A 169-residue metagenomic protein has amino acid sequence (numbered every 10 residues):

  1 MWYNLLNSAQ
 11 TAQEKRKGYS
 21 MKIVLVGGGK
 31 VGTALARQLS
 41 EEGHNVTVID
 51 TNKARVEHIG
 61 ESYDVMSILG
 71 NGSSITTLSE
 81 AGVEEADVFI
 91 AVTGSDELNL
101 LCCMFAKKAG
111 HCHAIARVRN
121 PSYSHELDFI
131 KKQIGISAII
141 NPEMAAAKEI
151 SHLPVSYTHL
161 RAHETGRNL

Functional and structural regions predicted by a protein language model:
M1-S20: Short, Lys/Arg-enriched N-terminal segments with co-localized hydrophobic residues within the first ~10-30 amino acids
K22-L25: Beta1/beta-strand and adjacent pyrophosphate-binding region of the FAD-binding site in flavoprotein oxidoreductases
G28-G29: Glycine-rich Rossmann-fold phosphate-binding loop(s) that bind the pyrophosphate of adenine dinucleotide cofactors
G32: N-terminal Rossmann-fold NAD(P) dinucleotide-binding loop
L39: Aromatic pocket-lining residues of Rossmann-like dinucleotide-binding sites
D50-T51: Conserved acidic E/D residue at the C-terminus of a beta-strand in Rossmann-like folds
E57-L153: Phosphate-bearing ligand-interacting subdomains that bind or position ATP/ADP/UDP/GDP/NAD(P) or nucleotide-linked
H159-L169: Single conserved hydrophobic/aromatic residue that forms the stacking wall/gate of nucleotide- or nucleobase-binding
